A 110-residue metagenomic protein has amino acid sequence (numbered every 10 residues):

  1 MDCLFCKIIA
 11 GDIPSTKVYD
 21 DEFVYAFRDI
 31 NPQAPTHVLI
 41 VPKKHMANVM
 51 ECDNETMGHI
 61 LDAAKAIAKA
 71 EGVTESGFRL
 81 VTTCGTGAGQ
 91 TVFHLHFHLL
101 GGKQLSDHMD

Functional and structural regions predicted by a protein language model:
M1-D110: HIT superfamily nucleotide-processing domains
